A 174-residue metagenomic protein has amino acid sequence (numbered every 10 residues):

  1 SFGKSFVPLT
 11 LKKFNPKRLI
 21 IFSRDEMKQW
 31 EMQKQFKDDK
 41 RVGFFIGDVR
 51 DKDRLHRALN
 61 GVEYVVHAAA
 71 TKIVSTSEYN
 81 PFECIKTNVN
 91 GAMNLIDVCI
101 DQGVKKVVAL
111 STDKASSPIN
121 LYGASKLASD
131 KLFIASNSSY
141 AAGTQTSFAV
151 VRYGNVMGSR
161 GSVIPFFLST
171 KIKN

Functional and structural regions predicted by a protein language model:
S1-G3: Hydrophobic/small residue at the entry helix of a nucleotide-binding pocket
F6, T10-L11: Aromatic pocket-lining residues of Rossmann-like dinucleotide-binding sites
N15-K28: Conserved glycine-rich Rossmann-like NAD(P)H-binding loop of the short-chain dehydrogenase/reductase
S23, F45-I46, K86: Conserved residues in the N-terminal Rossmann fold of short-chain dehydrogenase/reductase
D25, Q35, D113: Residues in the short beta-alpha loop(s) of Rossmann-like NAD(P)-binding domains
K37, G43-Y64: Conserved Rossmann-fold cofactor-binding substructure of NAD(P)-dependent oxidoreductases
Y64-H67, T71-K131, A135, F148: Conserved Rossmann-fold NAD(P)-dependent oxidoreductase catalytic core, especially the SDR/UDP-sugar
L121, L127-N174: NAD(P)-dependent short-chain dehydrogenase/reductase
